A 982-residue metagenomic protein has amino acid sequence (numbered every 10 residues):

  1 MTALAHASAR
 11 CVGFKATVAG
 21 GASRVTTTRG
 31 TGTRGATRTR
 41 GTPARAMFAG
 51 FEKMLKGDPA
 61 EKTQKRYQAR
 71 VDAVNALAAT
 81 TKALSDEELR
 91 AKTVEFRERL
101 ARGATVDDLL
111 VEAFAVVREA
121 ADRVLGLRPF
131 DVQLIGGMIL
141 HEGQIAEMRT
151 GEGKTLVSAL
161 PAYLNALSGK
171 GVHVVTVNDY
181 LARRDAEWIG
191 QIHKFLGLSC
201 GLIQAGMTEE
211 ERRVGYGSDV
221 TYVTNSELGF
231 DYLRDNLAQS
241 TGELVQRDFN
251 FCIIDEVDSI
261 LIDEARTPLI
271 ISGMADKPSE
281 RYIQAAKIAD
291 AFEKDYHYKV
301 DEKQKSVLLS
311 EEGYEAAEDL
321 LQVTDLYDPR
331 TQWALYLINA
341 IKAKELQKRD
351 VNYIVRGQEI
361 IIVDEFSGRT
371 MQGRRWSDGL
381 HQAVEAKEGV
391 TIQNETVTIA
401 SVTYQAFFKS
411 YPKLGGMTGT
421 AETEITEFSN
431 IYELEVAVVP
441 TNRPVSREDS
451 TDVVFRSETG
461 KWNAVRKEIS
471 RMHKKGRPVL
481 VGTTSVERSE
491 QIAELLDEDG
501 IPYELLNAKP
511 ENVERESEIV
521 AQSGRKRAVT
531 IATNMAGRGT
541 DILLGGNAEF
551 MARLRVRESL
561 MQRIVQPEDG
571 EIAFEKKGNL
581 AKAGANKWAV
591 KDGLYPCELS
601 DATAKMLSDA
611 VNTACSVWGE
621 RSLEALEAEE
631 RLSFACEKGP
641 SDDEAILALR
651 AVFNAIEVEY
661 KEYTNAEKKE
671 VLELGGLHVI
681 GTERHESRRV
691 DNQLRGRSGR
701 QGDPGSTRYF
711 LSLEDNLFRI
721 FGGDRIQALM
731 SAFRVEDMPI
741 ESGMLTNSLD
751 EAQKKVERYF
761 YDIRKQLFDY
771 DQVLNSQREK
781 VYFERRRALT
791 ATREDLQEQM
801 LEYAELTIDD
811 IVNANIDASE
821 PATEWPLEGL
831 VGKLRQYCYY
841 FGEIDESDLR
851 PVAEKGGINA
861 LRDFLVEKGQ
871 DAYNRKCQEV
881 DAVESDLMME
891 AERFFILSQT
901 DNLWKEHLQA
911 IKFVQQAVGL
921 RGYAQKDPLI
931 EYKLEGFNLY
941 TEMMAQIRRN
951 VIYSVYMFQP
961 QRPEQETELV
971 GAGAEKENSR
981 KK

Functional and structural regions predicted by a protein language model:
M1-G32: N-terminal chloroplast transit peptides
A3-A5, R34, R38-A49: N-terminal mitochondrial targeting presequences
A7-R10, A22, A36, D364 (+2 more regions): Intrinsically disordered, low-complexity segments enriched in Ser/Pro/Gly/Ala and basic residues
V12-A16, T27, A46, T613 (+2 more regions): Intrinsically disordered, low-complexity segments used for protein-protein interactions
T27, A78, V454, Y770 (+1 more regions): Generic anion/oxyanion-binding catalytic loop in active/binding sites
A44-R734, F783, L801: Conserved P-loop NTPase motor core
Y353-I361, S367-R374, C636-G639, L672 (+5 more regions): Extended, charged helical/alpha-beta scaffold domains that provide interaction surfaces
